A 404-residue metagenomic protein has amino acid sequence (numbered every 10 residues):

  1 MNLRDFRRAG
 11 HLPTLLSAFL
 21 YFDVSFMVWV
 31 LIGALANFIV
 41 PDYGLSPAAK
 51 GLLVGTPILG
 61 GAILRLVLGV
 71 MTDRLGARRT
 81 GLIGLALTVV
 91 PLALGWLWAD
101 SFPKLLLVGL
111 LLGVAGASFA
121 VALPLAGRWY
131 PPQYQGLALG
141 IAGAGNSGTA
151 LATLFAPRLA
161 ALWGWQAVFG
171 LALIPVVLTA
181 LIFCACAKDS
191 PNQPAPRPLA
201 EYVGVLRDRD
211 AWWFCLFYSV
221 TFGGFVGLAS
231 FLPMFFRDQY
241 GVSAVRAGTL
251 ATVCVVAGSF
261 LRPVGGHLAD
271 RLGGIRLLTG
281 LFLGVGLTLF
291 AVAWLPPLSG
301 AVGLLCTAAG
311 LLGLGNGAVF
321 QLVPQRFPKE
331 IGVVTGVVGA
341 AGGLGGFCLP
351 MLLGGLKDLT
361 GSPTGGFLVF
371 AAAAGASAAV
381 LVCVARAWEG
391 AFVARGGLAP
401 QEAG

Functional and structural regions predicted by a protein language model:
V30, I58-L66, A117, T149-L151 (+2 more regions): Residue-level signature of mid-helix packing/kink "hotspots" within the transmembrane helices of 12-pass Major
I32-A36, R209-F260: Extracytoplasmic gate region of multi-pass secondary transporters
I63-S101, A269-L272: Conserved MFS/SLC helix-loop-helix module at the cytosolic interface between two early adjacent transmembrane helices
V108-G145: Cytoplasmic helix-loop-helix junction between adjacent transmembrane helices in 12-TM secondary transporters
G136-L154, G339-L349: Glycine-rich segments within core transmembrane alpha-helices of 12-TM secondary carriers
I141-A185: Helix-loop-helix hairpin linking two adjacent transmembrane segments in secondary transporters
A167-C184, G365-C383: Symmetry-related core transmembrane helices of the 12-TM Major Facilitator Superfamily/SLC fold
L272-V319: C-terminal transmembrane helical hairpin of 12-TM major facilitator-type secondary transporters
